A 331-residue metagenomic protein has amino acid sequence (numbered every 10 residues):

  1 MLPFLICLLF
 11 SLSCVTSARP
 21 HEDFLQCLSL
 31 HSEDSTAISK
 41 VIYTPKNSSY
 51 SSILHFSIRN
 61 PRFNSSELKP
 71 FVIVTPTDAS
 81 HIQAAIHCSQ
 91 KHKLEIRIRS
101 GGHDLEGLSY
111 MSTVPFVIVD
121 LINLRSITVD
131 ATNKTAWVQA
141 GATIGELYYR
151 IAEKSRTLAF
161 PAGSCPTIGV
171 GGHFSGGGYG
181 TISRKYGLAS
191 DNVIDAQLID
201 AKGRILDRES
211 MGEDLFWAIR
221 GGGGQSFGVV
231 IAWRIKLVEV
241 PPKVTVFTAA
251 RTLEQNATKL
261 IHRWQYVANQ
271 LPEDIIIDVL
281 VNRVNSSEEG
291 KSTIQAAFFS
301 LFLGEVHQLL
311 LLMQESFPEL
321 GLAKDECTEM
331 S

Functional and structural regions predicted by a protein language model:
M1-S331: Soluble FAD-dependent oxygen oxidases
